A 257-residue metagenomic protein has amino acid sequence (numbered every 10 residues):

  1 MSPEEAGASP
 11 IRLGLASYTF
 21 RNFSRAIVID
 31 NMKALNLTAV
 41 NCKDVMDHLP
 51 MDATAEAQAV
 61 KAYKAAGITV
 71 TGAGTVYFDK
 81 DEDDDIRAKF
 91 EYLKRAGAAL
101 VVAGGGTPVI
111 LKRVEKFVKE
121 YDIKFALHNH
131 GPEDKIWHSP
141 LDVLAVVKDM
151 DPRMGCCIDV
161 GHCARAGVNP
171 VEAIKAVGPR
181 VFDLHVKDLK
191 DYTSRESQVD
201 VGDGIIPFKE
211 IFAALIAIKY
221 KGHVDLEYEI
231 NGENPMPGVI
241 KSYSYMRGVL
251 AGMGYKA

Functional and structural regions predicted by a protein language model:
M1-R12, N22-N36, W137-P140, A145-I158 (+1 more regions): Histidine-acidic metal/acid-base catalytic patches
E5, I27, M46, A62 (+5 more regions): Active-site acidic/histidine proton-transfer and metal-coordination neighborhood in alpha/beta enzyme cores
I11-S17, V40-C42, V70-T75, V101-A103 (+4 more regions): Hydrophobic faces of well-ordered beta-strands that scaffold small-molecule active sites in alpha/beta enzyme cores
A16-F20, K43-D47, T75-F78, G106 (+4 more regions): Active-site beta-loop-alpha junctions enriched in small/polar residues
F20-S24, M51, F78-D81, D203: Extracytoplasmic/periplasmic, Sec-exported soluble proteins
N41-K64: Glycine-rich, proline-tolerant flexible connector loops at the mouths of alpha/beta enzymes
H48, P132, V201-I205: A short acidic, glycine-rich active-site loop that binds or catalyzes chemistry on phosphate/adenosine moieties
